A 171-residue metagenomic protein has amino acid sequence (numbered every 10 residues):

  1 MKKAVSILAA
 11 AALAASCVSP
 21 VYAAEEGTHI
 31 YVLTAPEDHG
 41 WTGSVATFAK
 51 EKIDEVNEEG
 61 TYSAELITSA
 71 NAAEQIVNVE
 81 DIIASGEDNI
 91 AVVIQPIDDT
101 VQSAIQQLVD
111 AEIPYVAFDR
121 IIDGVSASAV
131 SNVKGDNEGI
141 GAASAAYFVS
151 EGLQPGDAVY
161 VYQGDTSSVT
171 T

Functional and structural regions predicted by a protein language model:
K3-A4, L13, Y22-T171: A residue-level marker of the well-folded mature domains of exported/periplasmic proteins
A9-C17: Hydrophobic core
